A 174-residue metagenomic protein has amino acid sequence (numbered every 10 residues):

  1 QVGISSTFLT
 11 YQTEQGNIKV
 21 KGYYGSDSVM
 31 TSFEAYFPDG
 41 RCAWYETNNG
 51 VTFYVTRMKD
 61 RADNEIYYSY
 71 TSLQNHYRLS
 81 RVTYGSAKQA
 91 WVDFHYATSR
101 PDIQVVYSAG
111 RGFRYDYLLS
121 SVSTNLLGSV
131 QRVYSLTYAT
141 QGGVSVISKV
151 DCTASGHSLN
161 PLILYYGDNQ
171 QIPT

Functional and structural regions predicted by a protein language model:
Q1-T7, H76-T83, A87-S99: Carboxylate/His-rich catalytic cores and anion/metal-binding grooves
Q1-Y54, R61, D168-T174: Long, intrinsically disordered, low-complexity, charged/polar and glycine-rich segments
T10-D27, F37, D93-L126: Glycine-aromatic-enriched beta-strand/loop faces of beta-sandwich-type recognition domains, especially lectin-like
V29-F33, R41, N49-R57, S72-T83 (+3 more regions): A short glycine-rich beta-turn/N-cap micro-motif
Y36-R41, D60-A62, G85-A87, S123-G128 (+1 more regions): Short, flexible beta-strand-to-coil junctions
W44-G50, I66-N75, A90-R114, V133-G143 (+1 more regions): Aromatic-rich beta-strand edge motifs centered on tyrosine
T56-S69: Compact mixed alphabeta submodule
V122-V130, L136-A139: Long hydrophobic segments that form regular secondary structure
